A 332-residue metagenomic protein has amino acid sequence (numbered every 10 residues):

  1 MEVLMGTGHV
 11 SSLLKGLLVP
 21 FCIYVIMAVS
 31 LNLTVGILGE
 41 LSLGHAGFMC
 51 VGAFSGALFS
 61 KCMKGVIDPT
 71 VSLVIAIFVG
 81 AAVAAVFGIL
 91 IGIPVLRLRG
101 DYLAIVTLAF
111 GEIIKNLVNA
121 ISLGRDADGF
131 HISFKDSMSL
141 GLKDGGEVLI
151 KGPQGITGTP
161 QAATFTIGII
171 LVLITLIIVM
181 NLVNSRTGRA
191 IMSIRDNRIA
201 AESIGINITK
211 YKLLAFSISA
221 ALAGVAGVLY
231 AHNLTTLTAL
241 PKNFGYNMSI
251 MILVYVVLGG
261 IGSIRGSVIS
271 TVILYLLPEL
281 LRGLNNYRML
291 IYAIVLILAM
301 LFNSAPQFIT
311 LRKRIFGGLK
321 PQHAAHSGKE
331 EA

Functional and structural regions predicted by a protein language model:
M1-A332: Transmembrane alpha-helices and adjacent helix-loop boundaries
